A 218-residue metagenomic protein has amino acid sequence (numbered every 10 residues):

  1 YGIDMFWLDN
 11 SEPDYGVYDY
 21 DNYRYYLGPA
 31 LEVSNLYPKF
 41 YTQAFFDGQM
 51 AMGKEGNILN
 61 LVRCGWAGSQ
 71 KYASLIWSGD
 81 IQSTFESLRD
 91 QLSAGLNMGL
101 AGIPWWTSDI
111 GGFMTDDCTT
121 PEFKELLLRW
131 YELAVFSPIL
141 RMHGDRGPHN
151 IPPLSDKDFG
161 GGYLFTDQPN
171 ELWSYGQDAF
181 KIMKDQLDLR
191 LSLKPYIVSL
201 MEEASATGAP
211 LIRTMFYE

Functional and structural regions predicted by a protein language model:
Y1-E218: Catalytic-domain carbohydrate-binding cleft regions of carbohydrate-active enzymes
